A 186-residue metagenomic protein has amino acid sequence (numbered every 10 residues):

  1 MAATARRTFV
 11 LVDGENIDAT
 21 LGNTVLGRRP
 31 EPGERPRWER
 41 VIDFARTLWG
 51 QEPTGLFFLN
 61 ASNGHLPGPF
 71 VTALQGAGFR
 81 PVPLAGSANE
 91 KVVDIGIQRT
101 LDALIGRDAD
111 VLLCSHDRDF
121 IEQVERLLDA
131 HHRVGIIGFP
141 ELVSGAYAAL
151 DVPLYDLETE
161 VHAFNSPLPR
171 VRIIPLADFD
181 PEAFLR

Functional and structural regions predicted by a protein language model:
M1-N89, R133: Domain-level signal for Mg2+-assisted phosphodiester chemistry and nucleotide/NA-binding surfaces in nucleic-acid
N63-R186: Nuclease catalytic cores that cleave nucleic-acid phosphodiester bonds, predominantly acidic two-metal-ion
